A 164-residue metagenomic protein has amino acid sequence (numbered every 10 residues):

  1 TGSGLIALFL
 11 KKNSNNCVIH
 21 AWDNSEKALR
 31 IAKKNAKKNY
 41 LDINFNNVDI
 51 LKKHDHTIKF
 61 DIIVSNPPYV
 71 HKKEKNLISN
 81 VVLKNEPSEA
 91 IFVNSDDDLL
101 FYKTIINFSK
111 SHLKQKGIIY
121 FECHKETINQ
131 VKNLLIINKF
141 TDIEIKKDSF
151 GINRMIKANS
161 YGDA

Functional and structural regions predicted by a protein language model:
T1-K75: Conserved SAM/SAH cofactor-binding pocket of Class I
L10, V82, I105-S109: Class I S-adenosylmethionine-dependent transferase superfamily signal
N15, L41, I78, K139-T141 (+1 more regions): Residue-level signal for beta-strand positions within conserved beta-sheet cores that form or flank
N66, N85, E122: Alpha/beta-hydrolase-fold catalytic nucleophile elbow
Y69-F101: Mobile active-site "lid"/loop adjacent to the S-adenosyl-L-methionine
S95-N159: Conserved Class I SAM-dependent methyltransferase catalytic core
Y161-A164: Flexible, glycine-/basic-rich loop-and-beta segments that form/coincide with the SAM-dependent methyltransferase
